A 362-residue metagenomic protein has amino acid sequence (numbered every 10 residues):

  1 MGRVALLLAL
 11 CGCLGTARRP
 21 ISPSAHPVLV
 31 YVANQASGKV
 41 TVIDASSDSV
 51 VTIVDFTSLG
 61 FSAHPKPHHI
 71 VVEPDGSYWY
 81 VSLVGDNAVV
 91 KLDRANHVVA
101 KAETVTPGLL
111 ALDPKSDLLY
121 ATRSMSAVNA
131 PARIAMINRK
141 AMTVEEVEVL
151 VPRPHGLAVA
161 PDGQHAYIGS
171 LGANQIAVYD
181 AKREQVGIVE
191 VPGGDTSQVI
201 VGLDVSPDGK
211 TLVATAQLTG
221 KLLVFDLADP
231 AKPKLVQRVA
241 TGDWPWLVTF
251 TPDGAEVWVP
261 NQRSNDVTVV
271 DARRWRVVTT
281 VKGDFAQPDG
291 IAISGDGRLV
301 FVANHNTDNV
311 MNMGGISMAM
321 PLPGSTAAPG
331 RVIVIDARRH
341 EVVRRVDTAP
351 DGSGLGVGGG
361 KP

Functional and structural regions predicted by a protein language model:
M1-V4, D351: Extracellular interaction modules
R3-G12: Bacterial N-terminal signal peptides
C13-P362: Predominantly soluble domains enriched in secretory-pathway, periplasmic, or organellar proteins
